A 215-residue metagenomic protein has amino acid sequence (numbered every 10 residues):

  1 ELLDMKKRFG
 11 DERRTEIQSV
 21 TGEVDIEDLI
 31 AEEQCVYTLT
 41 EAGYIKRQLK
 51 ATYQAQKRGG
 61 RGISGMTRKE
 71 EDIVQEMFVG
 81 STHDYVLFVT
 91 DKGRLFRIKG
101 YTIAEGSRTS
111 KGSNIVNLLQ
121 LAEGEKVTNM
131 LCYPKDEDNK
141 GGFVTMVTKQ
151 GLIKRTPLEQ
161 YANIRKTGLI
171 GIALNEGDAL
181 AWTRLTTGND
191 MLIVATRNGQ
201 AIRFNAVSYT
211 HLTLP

Functional and structural regions predicted by a protein language model:
E1-C132, D136-N139: Hydrophobic core positions in small helical hairpin nucleic-acid-binding modules
D28-A31, F78-S81, M130-K140, M146-K149 (+6 more regions): Low-complexity, polar/charged sequence tracts that form flexible coils or short amphipathic helices and often embed
T38-K50, V89, R97-Y101, F143-Y161 (+2 more regions): A structural feature that tracks compact, well-ordered secondary-structure segments with a strong bias toward
G62-T67, I164-A179: Solvent-exposed beta-strand/loop surfaces of large extracellular or lumenal domains
T109-I115, L152, G168, R203-A206: A generic, residue-level signal for flexible/boundary positions that often mark functional hotspots
T210-P215: Conserved small/polar residues in nucleotide/adenosyl-binding loops
